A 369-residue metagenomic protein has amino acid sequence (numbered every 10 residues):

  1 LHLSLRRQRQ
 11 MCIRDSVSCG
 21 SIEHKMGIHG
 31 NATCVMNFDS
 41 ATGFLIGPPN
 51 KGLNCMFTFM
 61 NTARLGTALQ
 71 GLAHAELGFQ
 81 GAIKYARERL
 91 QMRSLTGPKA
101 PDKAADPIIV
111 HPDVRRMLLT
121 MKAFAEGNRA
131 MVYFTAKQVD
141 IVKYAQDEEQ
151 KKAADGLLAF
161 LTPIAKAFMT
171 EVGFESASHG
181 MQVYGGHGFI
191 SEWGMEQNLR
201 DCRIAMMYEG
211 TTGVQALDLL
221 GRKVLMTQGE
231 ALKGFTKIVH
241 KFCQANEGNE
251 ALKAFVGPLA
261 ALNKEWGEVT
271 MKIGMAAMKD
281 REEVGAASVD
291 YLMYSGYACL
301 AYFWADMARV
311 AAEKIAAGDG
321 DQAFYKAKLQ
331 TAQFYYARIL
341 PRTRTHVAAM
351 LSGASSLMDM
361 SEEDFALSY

Functional and structural regions predicted by a protein language model:
L1-I13: Single conserved hydrophobic/aromatic residue that forms the stacking wall/gate of nucleotide- or nucleobase-binding
V17-S21, G52-Q70, I109-M121, K151-P163 (+3 more regions): Glycine- and acidic
G20, K25, V35-A63, I83-I109 (+1 more regions): A glycine-rich, basic-preceded beta-loop-alpha segment at the flavin cofactor/substrate interface of flavin-utilizing
I28, F134, G156-G234, F334-E363: Alpha-helix capping/hinge segments and adjacent helical runs
A63, Q70-H74, G78-A86, G221: Mobile "lid/hinge" segments at catalytic clefts and subdomain interfaces of large enzymes
L95-E149, S191-E209, G213-V214, D218-M226: Acidic/histidine-rich catalytic neighborhood
E126-A165, M271-A286, M307-D319, A323: C-terminal helix-coil-helix/basic helical segment that borders enzyme active sites and/or dimer interfaces and provides
M226, F242-Y369: C-terminal amphipathic alpha-helical interaction region
